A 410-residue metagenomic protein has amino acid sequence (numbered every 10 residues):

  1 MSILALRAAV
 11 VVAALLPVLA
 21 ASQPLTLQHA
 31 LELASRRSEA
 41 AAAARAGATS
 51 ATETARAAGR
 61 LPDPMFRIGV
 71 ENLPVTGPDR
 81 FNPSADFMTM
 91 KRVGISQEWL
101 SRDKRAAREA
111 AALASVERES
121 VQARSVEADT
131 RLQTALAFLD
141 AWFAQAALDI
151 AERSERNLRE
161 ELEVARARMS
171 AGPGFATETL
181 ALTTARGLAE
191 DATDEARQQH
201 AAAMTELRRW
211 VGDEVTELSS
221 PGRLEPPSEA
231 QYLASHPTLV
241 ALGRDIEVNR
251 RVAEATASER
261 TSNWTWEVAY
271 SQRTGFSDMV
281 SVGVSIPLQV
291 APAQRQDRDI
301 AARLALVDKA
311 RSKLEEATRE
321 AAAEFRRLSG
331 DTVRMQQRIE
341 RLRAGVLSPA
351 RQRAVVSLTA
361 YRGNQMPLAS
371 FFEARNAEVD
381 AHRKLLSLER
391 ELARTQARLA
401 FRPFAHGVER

Functional and structural regions predicted by a protein language model:
L15-L19: N-terminal signal peptide c-region/cleavage motif recognized by signal peptidases
L25, V126-P237, L328-M335, I339: Periplasmic alpha-helical coiled-coil/stalk elements that build and connect Gram-negative outer-membrane
L31-R37, E178-T179, T183, V211-T265 (+4 more regions): Amphipathic alpha-helical coiled-coil scaffold segments and their short linker/junction regions
E32-A42, T49-P64, V93-A110, V121-A128 (+7 more regions): A glycine-/polar-enriched beta->alpha junction
M65-P74, S262-Q272: Transmembrane beta-strand segments that form the barrel wall of outer-membrane beta-barrel proteins
D79-R80, S271-M279: Solvent-exposed loop/turn segments connecting transmembrane beta-strands in outer-membrane beta-barrel proteins
F87-K91, F276-V280: Residues that define the transmembrane beta-barrel architecture of outer-membrane proteins
K384-R410: Acidic, low-complexity, intrinsically disordered peripheral segments
